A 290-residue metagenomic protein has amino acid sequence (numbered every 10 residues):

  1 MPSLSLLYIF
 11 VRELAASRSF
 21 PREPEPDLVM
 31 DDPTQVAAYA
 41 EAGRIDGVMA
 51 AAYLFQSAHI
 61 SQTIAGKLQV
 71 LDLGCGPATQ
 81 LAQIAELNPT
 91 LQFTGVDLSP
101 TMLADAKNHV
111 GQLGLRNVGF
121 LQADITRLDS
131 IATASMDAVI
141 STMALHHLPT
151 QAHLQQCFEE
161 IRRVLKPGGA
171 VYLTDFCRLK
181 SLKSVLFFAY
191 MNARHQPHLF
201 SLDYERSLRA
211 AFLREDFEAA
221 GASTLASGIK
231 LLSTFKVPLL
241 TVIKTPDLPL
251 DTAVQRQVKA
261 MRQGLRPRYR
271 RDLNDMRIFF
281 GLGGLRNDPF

Functional and structural regions predicted by a protein language model:
P2-A65: Conserved class I S-adenosyl-L-methionine
Q69-L71, P77-R127: Class I SAM-dependent methyltransferase SAM/SAH-binding core
S130-V139: A short acidic, Gly/Pro-enriched loop at the edge of an enzyme's catalytic core that lines a small-molecule cofactor
A138-A152: A short SAM/SAH-binding and catalytic strip from SAM-dependent methyltransferases
Q155-P167: A short glycine-rich, Lys/Arg-flanked "PGG" loop and its adjoining helix->strand segment in the class I
G168-D175: Conserved beta-strand signature within the Rossmann-like core of class I S-adenosyl-L-methionine
F176-G221: C-terminal alpha-helical "lid/dimerization" subdomain adjacent to the S-adenosyl-L-methionine
L240-F290: C-terminal lobe and adjacent flexible extensions of AdoMet/dcAdoMet transferase-like proteins
